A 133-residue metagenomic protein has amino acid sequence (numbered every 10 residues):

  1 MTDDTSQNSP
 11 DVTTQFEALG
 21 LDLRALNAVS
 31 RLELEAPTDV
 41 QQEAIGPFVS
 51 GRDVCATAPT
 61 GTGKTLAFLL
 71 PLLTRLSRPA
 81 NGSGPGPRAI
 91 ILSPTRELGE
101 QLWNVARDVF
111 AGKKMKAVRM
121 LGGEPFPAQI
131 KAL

Functional and structural regions predicted by a protein language model:
M1-S6: Charged, low-complexity terminal tails
Q7-T57: Conserved pre-motif I regulatory segment
L23-L34, G82-L133: Conserved nucleic-acid-binding Ia/Ib motif block in the N-terminal RecA-like helicase ATPase lobe
E35, C55, L73, S77 (+2 more regions): Nucleotide phosphate-binding site architecture
P37-D39, G46-P47, P71, P87 (+1 more regions): Proline-centered helix-kink/hinge sites
Q42-V54, T65-S83, V105-V109: Walker A/P-loop NTP-binding motif
A58-T62: The conserved Walker
